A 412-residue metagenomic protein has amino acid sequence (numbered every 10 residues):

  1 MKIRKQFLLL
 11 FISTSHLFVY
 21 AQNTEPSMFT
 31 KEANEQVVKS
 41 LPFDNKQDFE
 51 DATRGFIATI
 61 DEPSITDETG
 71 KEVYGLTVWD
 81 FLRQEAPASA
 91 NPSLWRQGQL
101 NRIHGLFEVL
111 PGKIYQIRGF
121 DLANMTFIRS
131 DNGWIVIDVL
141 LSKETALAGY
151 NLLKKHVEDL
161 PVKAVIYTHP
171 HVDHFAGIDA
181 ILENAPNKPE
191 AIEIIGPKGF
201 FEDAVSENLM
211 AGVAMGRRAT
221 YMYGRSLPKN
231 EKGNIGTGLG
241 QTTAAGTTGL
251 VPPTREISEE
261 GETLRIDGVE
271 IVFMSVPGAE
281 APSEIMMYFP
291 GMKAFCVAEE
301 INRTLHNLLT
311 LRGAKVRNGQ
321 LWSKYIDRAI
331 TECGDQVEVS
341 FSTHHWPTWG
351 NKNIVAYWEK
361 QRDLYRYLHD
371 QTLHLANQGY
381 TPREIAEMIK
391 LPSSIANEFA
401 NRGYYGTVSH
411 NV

Functional and structural regions predicted by a protein language model:
M1-L8: Bacterial N-terminal signal peptides that target proteins for export
L9-H16: Bacterial N-terminal signal peptides
L17-A21: Sec/Tat signal peptide C-region and signal peptidase I cleavage site
Q22-W95, E207, G212-T243, T331-V339 (+1 more regions): Accessory terminal helices/loops
Q99-L160, I285-F289, K293-E299: Conserved beta-strand hairpin/beta-sheet module of binuclear metal-dependent hydrolase folds, prominently
V109, I195, F201-V276, L321-I330: Metallo-beta-lactamase
N132-G133, K143-I195: Active-site metal-binding motif and surrounding structural segment of the metallo-beta-lactamase
W134-E144, A245, G249-T254, G261-H374 (+1 more regions): Metallo-beta-lactamase
